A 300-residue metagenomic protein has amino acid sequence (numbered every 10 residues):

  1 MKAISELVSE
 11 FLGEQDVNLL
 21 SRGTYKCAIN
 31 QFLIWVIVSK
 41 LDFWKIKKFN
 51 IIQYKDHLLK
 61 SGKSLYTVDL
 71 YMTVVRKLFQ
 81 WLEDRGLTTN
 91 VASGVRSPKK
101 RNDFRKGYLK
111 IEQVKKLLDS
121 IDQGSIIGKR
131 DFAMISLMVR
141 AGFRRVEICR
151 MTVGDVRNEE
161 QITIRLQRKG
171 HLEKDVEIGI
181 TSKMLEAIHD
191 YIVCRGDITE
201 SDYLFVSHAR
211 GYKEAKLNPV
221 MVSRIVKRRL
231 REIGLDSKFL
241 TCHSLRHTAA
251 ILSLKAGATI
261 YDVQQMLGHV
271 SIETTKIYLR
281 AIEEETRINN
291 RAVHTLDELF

Functional and structural regions predicted by a protein language model:
M1-F300: Conserved catalytic core of the tyrosine transesterase superfamily
